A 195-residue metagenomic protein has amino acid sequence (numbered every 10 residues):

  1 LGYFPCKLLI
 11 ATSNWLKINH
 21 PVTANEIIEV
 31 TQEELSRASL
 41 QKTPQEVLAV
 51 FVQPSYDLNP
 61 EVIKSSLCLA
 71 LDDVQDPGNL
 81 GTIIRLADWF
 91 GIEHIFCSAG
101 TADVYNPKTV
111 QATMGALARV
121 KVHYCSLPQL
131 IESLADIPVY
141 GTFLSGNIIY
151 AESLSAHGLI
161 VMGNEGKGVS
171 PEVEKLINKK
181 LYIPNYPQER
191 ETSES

Functional and structural regions predicted by a protein language model:
L1-F4, L8, I28, P60-G146: RNA substrate-binding interface of SAM-dependent RNA methyltransferases
L1-K42, D136: N-terminal positively charged helical leader segments and presequences
T12-K17, L127, L144-G146, E165-K167: Short, polar loop motifs at secondary-structure junctions
N14-W15, Q32-L35, G100-A102, E165-K167 (+1 more regions): Short, acidic/turn-prone active-site loops that include or flank metal/cofactor- and phosphate-binding residues
V22-V30, S66, I137-V139, S153-L159 (+1 more regions): Active-site regions of enzymes building and remodeling cell-envelope glycoconjugates
E34-Q75: Hydrophobic alpha-helical segments and helix pairs
A49, L86-F90, T101-A118, P171-S195: Structured adenosyl-cofactor binding patch, chiefly the S-adenosyl-L-methionine
G141-E191: Active-site/ligand-binding-proximal alpha/beta "capping" segment
